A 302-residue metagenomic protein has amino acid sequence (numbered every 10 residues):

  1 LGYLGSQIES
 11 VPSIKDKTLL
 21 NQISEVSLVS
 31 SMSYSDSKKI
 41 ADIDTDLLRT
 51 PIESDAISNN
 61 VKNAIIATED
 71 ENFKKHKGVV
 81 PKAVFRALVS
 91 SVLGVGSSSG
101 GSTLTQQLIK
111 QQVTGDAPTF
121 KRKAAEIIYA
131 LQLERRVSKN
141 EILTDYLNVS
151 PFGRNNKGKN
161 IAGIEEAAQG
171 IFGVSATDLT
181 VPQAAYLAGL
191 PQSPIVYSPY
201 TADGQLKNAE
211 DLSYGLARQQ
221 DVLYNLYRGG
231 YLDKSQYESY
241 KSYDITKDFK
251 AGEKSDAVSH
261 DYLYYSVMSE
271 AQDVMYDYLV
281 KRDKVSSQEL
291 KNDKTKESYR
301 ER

Functional and structural regions predicted by a protein language model:
L1-S33, K39, V92: N-terminal type II signal-anchor transmembrane helix that functions as the membrane-insertion/stop-transfer segment
S13-L19, T45-E53, T68, I127: N-terminal post-signal-peptidase region of extra-cytosolic proteins
V26-L28, L48-T50, V61-A64, V80-A83 (+6 more regions): Envelope-exposed proteins and targeting segments
V29-S35, K39-D44, P51-E53, A64-A67 (+5 more regions): Soluble periplasmic/extracytoplasmic beta-strand elements of cell-envelope proteins
S35-K38, I57-N60, T68-E71, V113 (+2 more regions): Solvent-exposed coil/turn segments that connect beta secondary-structure elements in extracytoplasmic/periplasmic
A41-P51, T68, A87-S90, G204 (+2 more regions): Acidic/histidine-rich, surface-exposed loop or edge segments in extracytoplasmic proteins
E53-L104, N156-F172: Flexible, acidic/glycine-enriched loop-and-adjacent beta/alpha segments that face the extracytoplasmic/periplasmic side
L104-R302: Non-catalytic, structured segments within soluble enzyme domains
